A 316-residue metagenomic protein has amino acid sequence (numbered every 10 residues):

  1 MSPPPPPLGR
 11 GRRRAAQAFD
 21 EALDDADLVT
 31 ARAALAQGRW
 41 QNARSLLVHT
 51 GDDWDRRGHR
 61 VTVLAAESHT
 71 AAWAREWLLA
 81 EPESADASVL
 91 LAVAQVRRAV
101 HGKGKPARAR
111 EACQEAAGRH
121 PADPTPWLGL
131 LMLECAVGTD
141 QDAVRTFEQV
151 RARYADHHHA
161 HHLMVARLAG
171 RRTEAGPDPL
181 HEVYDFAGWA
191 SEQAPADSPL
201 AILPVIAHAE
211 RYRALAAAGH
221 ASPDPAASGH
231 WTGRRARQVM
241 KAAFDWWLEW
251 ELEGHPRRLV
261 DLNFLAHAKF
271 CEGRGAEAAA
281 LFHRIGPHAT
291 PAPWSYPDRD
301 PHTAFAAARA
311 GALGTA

Functional and structural regions predicted by a protein language model:
M1-T70, A80, A279-I285, R299-A316: Extreme N-terminal leader/anchor segments
A43-L46, T70-E81, K105-Q114, D140-Y154 (+4 more regions): Alpha-helical repeat scaffolds
S45-A65, P82-A99, P121-M132, R153-G170 (+2 more regions): Amphipathic alpha-helical repeat scaffolds of TPR domains
A117, R151, E251-E253, A292-W294: Short coil/turn linkers that connect adjacent helices within long alpha-helical scaffolds, especially alpha-solenoid
T146-H158, L163, R167-A196, P293-G314: Long amphipathic alpha-helical scaffold regions
V260-P297: C-terminal structured domain segments
